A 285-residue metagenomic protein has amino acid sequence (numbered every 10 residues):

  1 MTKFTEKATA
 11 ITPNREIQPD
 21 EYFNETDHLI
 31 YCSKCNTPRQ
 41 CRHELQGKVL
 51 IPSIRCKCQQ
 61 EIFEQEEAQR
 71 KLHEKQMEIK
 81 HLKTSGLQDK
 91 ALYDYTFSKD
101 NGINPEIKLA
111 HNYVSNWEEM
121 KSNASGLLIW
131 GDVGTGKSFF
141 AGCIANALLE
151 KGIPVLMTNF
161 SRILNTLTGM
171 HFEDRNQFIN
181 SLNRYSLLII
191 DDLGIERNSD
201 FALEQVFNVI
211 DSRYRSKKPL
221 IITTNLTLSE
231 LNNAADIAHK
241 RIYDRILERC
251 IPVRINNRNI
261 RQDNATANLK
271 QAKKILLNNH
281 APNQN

Functional and structural regions predicted by a protein language model:
M1-N101, A265-N285: A short, basic N-terminal segment
L87-A91, T96-L127: Pre-Walker A (pre-P-loop) alpha-helix and adjacent loop at the N terminus of AAA/AAA+ ATPase modules, a conserved
P105-V114, A124, A145-Y185, R197-E204: Short glycine-rich substrate-engagement loop in P-loop NTPases that contacts/grips substrate
K121-A141: Walker A/P-loop nucleotide-binding motif
L127, L156, I189, I221 (+1 more regions): Hydrophobic/aromatic beta-strand patches that form the interior of the parallel beta-sheet core in alpha/beta enzyme
I153-P154, R184-L187, S216-I222: Loop/turn-to-beta-strand initiation segments
N165-L167, E196-N285: Replace "adjacent to P-loop NTPase cores in ATP/GTP-dependent enzymes" with "adjacent to NTP-binding cores
D192-L193: Walker B catalytic acidic pair
